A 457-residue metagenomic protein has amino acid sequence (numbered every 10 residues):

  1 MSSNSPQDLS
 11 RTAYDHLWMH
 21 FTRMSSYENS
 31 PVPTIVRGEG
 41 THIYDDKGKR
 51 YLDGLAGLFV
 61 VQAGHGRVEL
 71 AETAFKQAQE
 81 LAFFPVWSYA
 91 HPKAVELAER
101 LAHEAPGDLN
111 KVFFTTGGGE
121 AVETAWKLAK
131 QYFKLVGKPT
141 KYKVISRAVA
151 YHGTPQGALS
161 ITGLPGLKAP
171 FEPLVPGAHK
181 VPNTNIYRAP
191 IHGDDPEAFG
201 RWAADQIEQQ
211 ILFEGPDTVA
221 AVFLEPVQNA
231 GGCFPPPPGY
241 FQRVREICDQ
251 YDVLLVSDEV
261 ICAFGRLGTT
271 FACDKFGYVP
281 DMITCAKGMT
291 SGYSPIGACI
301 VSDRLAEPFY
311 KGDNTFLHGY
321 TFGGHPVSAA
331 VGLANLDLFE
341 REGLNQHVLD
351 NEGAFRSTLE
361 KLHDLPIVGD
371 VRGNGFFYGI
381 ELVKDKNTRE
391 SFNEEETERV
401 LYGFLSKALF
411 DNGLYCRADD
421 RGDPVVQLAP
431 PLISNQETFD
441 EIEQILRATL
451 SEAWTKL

Functional and structural regions predicted by a protein language model:
S2-L457: Conserved N-terminal phosphate-binding loop of PLP-dependent enzymes in the Aspartate aminotransferase
